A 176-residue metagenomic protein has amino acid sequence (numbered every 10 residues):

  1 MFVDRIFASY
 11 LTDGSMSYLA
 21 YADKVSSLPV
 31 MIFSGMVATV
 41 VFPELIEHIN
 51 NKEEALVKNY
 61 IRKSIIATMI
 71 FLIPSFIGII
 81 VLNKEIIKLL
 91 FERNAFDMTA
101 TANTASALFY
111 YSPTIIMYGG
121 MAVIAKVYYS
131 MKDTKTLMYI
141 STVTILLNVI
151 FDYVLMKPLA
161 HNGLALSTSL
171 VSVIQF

Functional and structural regions predicted by a protein language model:
M1-F176: Membrane-embedded alpha-helical bundles of multi-pass transporters/translocases, especially carrier/permease families
